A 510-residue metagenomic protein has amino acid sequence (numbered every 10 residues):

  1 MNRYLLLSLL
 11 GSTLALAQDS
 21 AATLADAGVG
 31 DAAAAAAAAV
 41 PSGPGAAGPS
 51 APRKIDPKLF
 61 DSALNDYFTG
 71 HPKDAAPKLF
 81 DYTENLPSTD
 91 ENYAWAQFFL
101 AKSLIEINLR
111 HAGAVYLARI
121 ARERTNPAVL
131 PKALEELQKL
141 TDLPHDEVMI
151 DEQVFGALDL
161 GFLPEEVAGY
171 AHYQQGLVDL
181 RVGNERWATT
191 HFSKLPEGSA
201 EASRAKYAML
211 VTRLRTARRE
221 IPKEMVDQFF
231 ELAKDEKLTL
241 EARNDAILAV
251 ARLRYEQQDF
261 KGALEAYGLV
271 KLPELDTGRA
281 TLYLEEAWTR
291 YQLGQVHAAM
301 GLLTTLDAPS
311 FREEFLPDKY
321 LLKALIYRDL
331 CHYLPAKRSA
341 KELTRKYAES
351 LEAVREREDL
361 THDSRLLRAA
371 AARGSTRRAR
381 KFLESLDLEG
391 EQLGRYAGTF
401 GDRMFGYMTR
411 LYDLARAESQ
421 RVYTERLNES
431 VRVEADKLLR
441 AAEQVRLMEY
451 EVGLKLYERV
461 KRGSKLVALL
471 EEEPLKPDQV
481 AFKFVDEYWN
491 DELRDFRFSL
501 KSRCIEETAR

Functional and structural regions predicted by a protein language model:
A39-K54, K78-F80, N108-A112, Y116 (+6 more regions): Extracytoplasmic/secretory-pathway proteins
G45-P52, F80-D90, A118-P127, F155-E165 (+5 more regions): Solenoid-like repeat scaffolds
P52-D61, T89-Q97, R124-E136, L163-Y173 (+4 more regions): Generic helix N-cap/helix-start motif at coil->alpha-helix transitions
P57-D81, Y170-V182, R218-R219: Alpha-helical segment of the N-proximal tetratricopeptide repeat
A63, A101, L134, Q138 (+6 more regions): Conserved small-residue packing positions in alpha-helical repeats and bundles
A75, G113, I150-D151, A188 (+4 more regions): Single-residue signature of alpha-solenoid repeat helices
